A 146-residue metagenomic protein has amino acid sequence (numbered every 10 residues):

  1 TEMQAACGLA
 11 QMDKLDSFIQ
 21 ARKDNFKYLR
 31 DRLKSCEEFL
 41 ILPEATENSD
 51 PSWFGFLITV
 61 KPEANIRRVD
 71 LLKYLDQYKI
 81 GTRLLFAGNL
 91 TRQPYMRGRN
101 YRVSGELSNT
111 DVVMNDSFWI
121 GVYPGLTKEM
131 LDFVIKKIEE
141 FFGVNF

Functional and structural regions predicted by a protein language model:
T1-F146: PLP-dependent aminotransferase class I/II
